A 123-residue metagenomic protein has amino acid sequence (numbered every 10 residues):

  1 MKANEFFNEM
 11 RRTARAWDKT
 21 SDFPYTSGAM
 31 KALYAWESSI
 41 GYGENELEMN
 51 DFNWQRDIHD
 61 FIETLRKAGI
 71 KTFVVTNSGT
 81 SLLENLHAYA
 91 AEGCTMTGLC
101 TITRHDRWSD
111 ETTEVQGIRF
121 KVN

Functional and structural regions predicted by a protein language model:
M1-E84: N-terminal leader/targeting segments
A68, Y89, E111-T113: A generic structural signal for short, non-catalytic loop/turn and secondary-structure boundary residues
L82-T97: Short, aromatic/basic amphipathic alpha-helical patches
M96-N123: C-terminal edge-of-domain segments
